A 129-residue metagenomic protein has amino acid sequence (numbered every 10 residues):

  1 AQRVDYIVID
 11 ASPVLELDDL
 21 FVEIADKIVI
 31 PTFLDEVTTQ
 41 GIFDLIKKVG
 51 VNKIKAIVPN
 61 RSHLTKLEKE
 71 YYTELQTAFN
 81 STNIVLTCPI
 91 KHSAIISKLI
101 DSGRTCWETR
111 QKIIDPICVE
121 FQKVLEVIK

Functional and structural regions predicted by a protein language model:
A1-L20: Switch II (G3) loop of P-loop NTPases
D10, V29-F33, K55-R61: Conserved beta-strand segments of the P-loop GTPase G domain that flank and frequently precede/overlap
E16-D35: Inter-motif core of Ras-like GTPase G domains
E36, N60-T65, K112: Short histidine/acidic/glycine/proline-rich micro-motifs that form metal- and phosphate-coordinating active-site loops
T39-K55: Anionic-ligand binding region
R61-W107: Beta-strand-loop-alpha "switch" segments that mediate conformational coupling across diverse proteins
C106-K129: NTP-binding/hydrolysis catalytic cores, primarily Walker-type P-loop NTPases
